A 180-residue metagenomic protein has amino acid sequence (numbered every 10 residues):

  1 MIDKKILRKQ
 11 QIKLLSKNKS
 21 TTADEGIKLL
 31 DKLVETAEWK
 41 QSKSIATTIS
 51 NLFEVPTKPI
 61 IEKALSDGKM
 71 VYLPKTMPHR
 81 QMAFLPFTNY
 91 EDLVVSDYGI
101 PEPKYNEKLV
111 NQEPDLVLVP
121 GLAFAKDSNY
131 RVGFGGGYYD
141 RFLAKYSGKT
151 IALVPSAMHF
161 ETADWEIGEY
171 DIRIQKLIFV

Functional and structural regions predicted by a protein language model:
M1-Q112: N-terminal active-site beta-alpha-beta segment that forms phosphate/nucleotide-binding and substrate-recognition loops
I2-I6, K13-S20, Q112-V117, A125-S128 (+1 more regions): Surface-exposed, charge/polar-rich loops and edge strands
Q11, V71, L118, G135 (+1 more regions): Residue-level signal for inorganic ion chemistry
I45, V117-L118: Receiver (REC) domain switch-region micro-motif
N51-F53, L122-A125: Short glycine-rich anion-binding loops that position phosphate/pyrophosphate groups of nucleotides and phosphorylated
I61-E62, V132-Y138: Charged helix-capping and loop-helix junction motifs
K69-M70, S128-Y130: Short active-site oxyanion
K75, P86, E102, G121 (+2 more regions): Short, structured patches in soluble enzyme cores that scaffold and shape functional sites
